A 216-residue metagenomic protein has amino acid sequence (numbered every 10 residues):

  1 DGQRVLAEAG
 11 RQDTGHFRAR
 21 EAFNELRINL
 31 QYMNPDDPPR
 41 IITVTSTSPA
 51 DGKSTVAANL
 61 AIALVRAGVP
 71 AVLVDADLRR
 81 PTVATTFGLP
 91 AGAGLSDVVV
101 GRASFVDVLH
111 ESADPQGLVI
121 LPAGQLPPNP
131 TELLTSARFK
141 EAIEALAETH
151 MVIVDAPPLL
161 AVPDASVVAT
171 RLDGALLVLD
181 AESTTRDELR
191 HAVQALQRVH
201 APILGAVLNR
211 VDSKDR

Functional and structural regions predicted by a protein language model:
D1-P70, A76-S96, R102, V106-D107 (+3 more regions): Short boundary/hinge segments that flank catalytic cores
S46, P122, D155-A156, V178 (+1 more regions): Short, well-ordered coil/turn residues at beta-beta hairpins and beta-strand->alpha-helix junctions within
A71, V152, A175, I203-L204: Hydrophobic anchor at the start of a short beta-strand that flanks the dinucleotide cofactor-binding loop
A71-V74, G94-V100, F105, I120-V167: Switch II (G3) loop of P-loop NTPases
E111-S112: Short, flexible helix-loop junctions that flank or precede catalytic/ligand sites
G117-L118, L204: Short, conserved active-site loop motifs that form the nucleotide-linked donor/cofactor pocket
D155-A161, L172-R190: Conserved Switch II/interswitch segment of TRAFAC-class P-loop GTPases
R171-L172, V199: Short, structured coil segments at secondary-structure junctions
